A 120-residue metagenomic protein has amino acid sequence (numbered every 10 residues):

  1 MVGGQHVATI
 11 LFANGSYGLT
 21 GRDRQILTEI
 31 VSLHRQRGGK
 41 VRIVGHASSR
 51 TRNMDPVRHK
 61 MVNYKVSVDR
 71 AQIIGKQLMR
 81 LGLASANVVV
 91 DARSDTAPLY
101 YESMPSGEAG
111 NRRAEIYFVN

Functional and structural regions predicted by a protein language model:
M1-G4: Pro/Ala/Gly-rich low-complexity, hydrophilic intrinsically disordered segments
H6-V7, S48: Polar low-complexity intrinsically disordered regions enriched in Ser/Thr and small residues
V7, N14, M61: Residue-level signal for pocket-adjacent positions within structured domains
V7, Q36-K40, S85: A general structural motif
A8-I10, D55: Short glycine/proline-rich turn/loop motifs
F12-T51, G75-M79, I116-F118: Periplasmic peptidoglycan-binding/anchoring modules of Gram-negative envelope and division proteins
S48-N120: Periplasmic OmpA-like peptidoglycan-binding domain that tethers envelope proteins to the cell wall
